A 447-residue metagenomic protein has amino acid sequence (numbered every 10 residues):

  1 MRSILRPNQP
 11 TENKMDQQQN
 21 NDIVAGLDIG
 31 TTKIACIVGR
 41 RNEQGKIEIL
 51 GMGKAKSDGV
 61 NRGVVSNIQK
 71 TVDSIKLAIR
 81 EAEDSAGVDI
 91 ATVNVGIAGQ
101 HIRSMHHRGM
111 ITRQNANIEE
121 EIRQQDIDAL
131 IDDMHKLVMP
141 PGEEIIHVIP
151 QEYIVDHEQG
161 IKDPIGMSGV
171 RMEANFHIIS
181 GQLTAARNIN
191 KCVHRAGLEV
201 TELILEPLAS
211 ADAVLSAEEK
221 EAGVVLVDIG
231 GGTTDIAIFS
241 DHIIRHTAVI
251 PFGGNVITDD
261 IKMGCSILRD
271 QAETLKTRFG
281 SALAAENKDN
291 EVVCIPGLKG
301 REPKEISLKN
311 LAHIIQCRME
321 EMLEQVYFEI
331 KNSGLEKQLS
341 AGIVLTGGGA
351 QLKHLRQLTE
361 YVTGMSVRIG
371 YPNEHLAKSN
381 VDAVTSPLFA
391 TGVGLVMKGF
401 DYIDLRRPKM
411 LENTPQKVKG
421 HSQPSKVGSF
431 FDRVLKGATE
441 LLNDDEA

Functional and structural regions predicted by a protein language model:
M1-K33, I37-L226, G254, C265-A312 (+2 more regions): Nucleotide/phosphate-binding catalytic cleft detector across ATP-hydrolyzing and phosphate-transferring enzymes
N42, E219-K220, D241, L358-G364: Short, solvent-exposed amphipathic alpha-helical segments in soluble enzyme and RNA/protein-processing domains
A98, G181, G280-L283, Q338-V362: Glycine-rich phosphate-binding loops at beta-strand->alpha-helix junctions
A116, R245-H246, D259-D260, S307-A312 (+2 more regions): Short beta-alpha connecting loops at secondary-structure transitions that line or flank enzyme active sites
R171-E173, S240-I244, L335-A341: Short, surface-exposed connector motifs at secondary-structure boundaries
F176, A222-G264: Glycine-rich phosphate-binding loop of actin/hexokinase-like ATP-binding domains
M263, I267, Y361, M365-I369 (+3 more regions): Short, well-ordered loop/turn and helix-capping segments at boundaries between secondary-structure elements and domains
Y371-V418: Glycine-rich phosphate-binding/hydrolytic loop that grips phosphoryl groups
